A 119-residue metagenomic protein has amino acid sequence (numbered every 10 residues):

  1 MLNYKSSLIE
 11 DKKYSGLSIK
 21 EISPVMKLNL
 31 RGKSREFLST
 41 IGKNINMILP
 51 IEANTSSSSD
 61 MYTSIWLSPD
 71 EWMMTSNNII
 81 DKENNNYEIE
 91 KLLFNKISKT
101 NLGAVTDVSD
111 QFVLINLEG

Functional and structural regions predicted by a protein language model:
M1-E118: Basic, glycine/lysine-rich polyanion-binding surfaces/domains
